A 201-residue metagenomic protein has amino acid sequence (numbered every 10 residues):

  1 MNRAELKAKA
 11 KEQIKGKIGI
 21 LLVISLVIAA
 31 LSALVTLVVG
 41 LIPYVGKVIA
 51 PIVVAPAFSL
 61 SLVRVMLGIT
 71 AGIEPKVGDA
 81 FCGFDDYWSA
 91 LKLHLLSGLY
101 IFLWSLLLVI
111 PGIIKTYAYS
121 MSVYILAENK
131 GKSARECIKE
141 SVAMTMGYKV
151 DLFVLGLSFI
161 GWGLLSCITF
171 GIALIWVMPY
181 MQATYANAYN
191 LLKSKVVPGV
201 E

Functional and structural regions predicted by a protein language model:
M1-E201: Hydrophobic alpha-helical membrane segments
